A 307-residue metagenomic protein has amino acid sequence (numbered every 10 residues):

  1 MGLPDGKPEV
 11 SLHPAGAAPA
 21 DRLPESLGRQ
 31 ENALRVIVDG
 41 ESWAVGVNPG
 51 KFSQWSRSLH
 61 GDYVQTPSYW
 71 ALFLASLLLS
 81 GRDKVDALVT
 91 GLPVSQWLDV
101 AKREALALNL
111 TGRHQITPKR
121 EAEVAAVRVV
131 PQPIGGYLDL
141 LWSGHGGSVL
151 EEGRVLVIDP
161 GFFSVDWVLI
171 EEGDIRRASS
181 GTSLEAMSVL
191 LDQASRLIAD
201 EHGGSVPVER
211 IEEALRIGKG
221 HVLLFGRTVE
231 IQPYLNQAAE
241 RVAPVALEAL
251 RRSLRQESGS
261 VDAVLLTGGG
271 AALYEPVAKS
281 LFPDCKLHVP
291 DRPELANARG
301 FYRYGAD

Functional and structural regions predicted by a protein language model:
M1-G2, V165-L169: Short beta-strand scaffold segments in enzyme catalytic cores
M1-V155, D174-S188, E201, V206-L265 (+1 more regions): Nucleotide/phosphate-binding catalytic cleft detector across ATP-hydrolyzing and phosphate-transferring enzymes
P133, G161-D166: A short mid-domain helix/strand-loop element embedded in enzyme catalytic domains that forms or borders the active-site
V157-D159: Short hydrophobic beta-strand that contains or immediately precedes a catalytic carboxylate
D192-A199: Long, charge-rich alpha-helical interaction segments
